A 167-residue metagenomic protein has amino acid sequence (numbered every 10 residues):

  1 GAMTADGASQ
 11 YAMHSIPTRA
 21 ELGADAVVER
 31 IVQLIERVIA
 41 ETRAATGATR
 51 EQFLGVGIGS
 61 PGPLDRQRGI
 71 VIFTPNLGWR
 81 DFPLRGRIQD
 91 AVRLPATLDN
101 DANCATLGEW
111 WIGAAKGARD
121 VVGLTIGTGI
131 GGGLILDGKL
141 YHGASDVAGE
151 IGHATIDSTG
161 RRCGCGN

Functional and structural regions predicted by a protein language model:
G1-S15, R19-V27, A91, T97-D99 (+1 more regions): Glycine/GP-enriched mid-protein hinge/lid loop-to-helix segment characteristic of carbohydrate kinases
T18-A20, A24-V32, A40-R43, E51-V56 (+1 more regions): Glycine-rich phosphate-binding loop and adjoining helix at the ATP-binding site of ATP-dependent phosphoryl-transfer
V38-E41, G132: Short alpha-helical functional segments enriched in proximate histidine and acidic residues
T46: A short, flexible helix-to-loop-to-beta junction within the catalytic ATP-binding CA
P61-L64, G127-G129: Short glycine-rich anion-binding loops that position phosphate/pyrophosphate groups of nucleotides and phosphorylated
